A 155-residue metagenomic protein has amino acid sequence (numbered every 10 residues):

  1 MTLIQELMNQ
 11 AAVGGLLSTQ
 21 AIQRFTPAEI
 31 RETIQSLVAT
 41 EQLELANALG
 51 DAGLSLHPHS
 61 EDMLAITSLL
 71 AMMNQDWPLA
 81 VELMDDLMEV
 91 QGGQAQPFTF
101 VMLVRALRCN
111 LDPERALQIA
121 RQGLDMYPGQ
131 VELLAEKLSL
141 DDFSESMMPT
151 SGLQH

Functional and structural regions predicted by a protein language model:
R24-A48: Alpha-helical segment of the N-proximal tetratricopeptide repeat
A28, D62, A95-F98, E132: Start-of-helix register in tetratricopeptide repeats
P58, G92-Q94, P128: Short coil turns that delineate tetratricopeptide repeat
M88, R108-E132, L138, D142 (+1 more regions): TPR/TPR-like (Sel1-like) alpha-helical repeat modules
